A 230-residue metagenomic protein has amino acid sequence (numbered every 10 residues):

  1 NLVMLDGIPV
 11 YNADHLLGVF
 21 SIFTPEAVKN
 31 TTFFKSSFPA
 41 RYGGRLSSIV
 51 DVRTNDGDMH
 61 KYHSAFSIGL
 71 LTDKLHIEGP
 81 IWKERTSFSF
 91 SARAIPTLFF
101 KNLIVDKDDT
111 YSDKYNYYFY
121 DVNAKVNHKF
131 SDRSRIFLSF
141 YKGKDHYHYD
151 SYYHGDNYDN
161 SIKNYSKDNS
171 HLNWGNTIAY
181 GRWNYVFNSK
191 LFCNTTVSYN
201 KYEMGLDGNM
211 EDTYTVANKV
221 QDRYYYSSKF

Functional and structural regions predicted by a protein language model:
N1, I8-V10, N55, L71 (+3 more regions): Structural signature of outer-membrane beta-barrel domains
I8-F34: Short acidic/polar hinge/loop motifs at secondary-structure boundaries that mediate gating or recognition
Y11, S37-A40, K74, T97: Short beta-strands and strand-coil junctions in structured, solvent-facing domains, enriched
V28-F33, A40, S48-I49, R53-I68 (+1 more regions): Transmembrane beta-strand segments of Gram-negative outer membrane beta-barrel proteins
N30, K35, I49-D51, H63 (+5 more regions): Membrane-embedded beta-strand positions in outer-membrane beta-barrel channels/transporters
M59-A65, L71-T72, F100-K125, N164-I178 (+1 more regions): Outer-membrane beta-barrel proteins
L71-A94, D109-D150, H171-V197: Transmembrane beta-barrel wall of Gram-negative outer-membrane proteins
H148-D150, G155-F230: Replace "related TpsB outer-membrane translocases also match" with "some related outer-membrane beta-barrels such as
